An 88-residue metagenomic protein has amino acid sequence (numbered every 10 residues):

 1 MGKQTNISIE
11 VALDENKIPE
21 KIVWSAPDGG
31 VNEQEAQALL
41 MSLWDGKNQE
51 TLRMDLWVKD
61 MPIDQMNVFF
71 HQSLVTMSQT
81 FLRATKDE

Functional and structural regions predicted by a protein language model:
M1-I9: Structured beta-strand/loop patches that form or line metal/cofactor-binding pockets in enzymes
Q4, E20-K86: Active-site- and interface-proximal helix/loop "cap" or "latch" segments in soluble metabolic and energy-transducing
